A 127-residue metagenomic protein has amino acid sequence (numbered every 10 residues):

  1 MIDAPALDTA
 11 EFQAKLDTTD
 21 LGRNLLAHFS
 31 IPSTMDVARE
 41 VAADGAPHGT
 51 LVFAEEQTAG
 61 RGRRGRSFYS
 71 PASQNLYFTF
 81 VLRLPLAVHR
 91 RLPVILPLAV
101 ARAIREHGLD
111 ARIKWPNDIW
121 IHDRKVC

Functional and structural regions predicted by a protein language model:
M1-L109, V126-C127: N-terminal lobe of the biotin/lipoate ligase/transferase fold
I113-I121: Glycine- and Gly-Pro-enriched alpha-helical subdomains that act as flexible, kink-prone "lid/hinge" or packing modules
